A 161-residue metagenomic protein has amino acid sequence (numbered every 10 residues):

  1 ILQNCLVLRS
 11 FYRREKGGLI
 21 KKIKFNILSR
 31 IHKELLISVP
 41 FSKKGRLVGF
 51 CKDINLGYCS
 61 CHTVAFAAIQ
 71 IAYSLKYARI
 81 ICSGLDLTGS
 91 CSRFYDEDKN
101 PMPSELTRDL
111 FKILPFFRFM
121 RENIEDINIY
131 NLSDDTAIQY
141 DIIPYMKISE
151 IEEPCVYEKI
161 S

Functional and structural regions predicted by a protein language model:
I1-S161: Metal-ion/cofactor- or nucleotide/acyl-coenzyme-handling active-site neighborhoods
